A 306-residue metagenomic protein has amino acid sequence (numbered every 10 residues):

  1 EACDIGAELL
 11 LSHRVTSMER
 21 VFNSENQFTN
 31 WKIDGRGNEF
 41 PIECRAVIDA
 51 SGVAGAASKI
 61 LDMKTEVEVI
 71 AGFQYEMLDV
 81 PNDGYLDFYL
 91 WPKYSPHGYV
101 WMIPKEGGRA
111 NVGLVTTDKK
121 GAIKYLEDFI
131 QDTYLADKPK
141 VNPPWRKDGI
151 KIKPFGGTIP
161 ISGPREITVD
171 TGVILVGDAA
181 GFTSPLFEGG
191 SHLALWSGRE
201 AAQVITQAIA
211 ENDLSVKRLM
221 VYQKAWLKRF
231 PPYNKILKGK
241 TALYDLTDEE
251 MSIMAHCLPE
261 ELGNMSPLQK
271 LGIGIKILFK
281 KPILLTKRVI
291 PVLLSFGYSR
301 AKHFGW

Functional and structural regions predicted by a protein language model:
E1, V115-Y125, S197, N264-G274: Repeat-unit-sized solenoid/scaffold elements
E1-D4, Q203: Conserved FAD-binding subdomain of flavin-dependent enzymes
C3-P144, P160, R165, G181: Predominantly flavin-linked oxidoreductase catalytic cores and closely associated redox partners
R14-S17, K120-V204, I209-A210, V216-M220: FAD/FMN-dependent oxidoreductases across multiple families
W91-H97, K119, A136-K140, D148-I152 (+4 more regions): A general structural signal for short secondary-structure boundary/capping elements
K93-E106, G157-A179, W226-K240: A broadly tuned preference for mixed-charge, low-complexity surface segments
T206-W306: C-terminal helical "tail/cap" subdomain of flavin- and related membrane-associated enzymes
